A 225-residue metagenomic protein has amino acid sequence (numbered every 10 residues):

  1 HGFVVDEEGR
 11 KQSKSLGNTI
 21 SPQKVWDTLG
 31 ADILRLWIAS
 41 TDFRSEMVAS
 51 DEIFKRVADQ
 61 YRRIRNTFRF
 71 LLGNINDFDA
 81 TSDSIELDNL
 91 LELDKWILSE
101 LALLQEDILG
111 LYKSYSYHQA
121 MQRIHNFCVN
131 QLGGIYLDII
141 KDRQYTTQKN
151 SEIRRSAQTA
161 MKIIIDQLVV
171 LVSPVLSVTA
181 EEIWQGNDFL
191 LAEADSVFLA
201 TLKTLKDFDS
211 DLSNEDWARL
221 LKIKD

Functional and structural regions predicted by a protein language model:
H1, D51-R56, H125-N126, N150-Q158: Conserved short loop/turn motifs at secondary-structure junctions
H1-G2, S40, F127, D142 (+1 more regions): Short acidic/histidine-centered micro-motifs embedded in hydrophobic/aromatic stretches that mark compact functional
H1-V4, A200-L202: Conserved beta-strand -> loop -> alpha-helix junction used to position metal-binding or nucleic-acid-contacting
F3-L90, F189-E193: Catalytic adenosine-cofactor/nucleotide-binding cores of aminoacyl-tRNA synthetases and other
I33-S40, R65-L71, I124-C128, Y136 (+2 more regions): Short alpha-helical scaffolding segments that buttress acidic/His motifs in well-ordered protein cores
F78-E106, D138-D225: Acidic, turn-prone loop/beta-hairpin segments
Y112-Q119: Short helix-adjacent coil turns
